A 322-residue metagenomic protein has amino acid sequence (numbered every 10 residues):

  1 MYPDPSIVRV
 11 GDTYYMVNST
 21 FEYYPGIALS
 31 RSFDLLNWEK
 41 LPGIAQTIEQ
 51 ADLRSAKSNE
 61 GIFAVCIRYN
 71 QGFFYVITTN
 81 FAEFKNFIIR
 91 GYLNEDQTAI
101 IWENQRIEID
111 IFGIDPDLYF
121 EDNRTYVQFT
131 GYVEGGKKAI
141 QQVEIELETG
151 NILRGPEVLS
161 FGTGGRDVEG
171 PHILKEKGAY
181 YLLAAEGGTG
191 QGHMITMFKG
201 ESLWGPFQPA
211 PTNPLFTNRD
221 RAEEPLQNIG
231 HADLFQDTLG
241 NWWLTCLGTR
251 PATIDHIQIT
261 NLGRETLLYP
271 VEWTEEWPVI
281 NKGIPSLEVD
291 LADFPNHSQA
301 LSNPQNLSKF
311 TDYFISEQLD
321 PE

Functional and structural regions predicted by a protein language model:
M1-E322: Carbohydrate-active catalytic/glycan-binding domains of CAZyme proteins, especially the secreted or lumenal ectodomains
